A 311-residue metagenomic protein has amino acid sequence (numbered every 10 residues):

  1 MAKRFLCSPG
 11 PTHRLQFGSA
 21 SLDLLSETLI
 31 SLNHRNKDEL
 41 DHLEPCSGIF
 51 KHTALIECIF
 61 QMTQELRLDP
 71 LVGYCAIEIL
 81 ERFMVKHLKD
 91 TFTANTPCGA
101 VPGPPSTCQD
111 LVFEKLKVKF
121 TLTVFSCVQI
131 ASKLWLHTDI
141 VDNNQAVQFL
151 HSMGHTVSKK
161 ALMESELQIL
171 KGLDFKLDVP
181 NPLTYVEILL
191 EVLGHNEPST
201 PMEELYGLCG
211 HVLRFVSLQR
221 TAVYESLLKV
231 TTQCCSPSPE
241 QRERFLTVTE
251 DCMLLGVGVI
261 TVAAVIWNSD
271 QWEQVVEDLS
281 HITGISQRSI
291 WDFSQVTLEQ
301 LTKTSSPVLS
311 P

Functional and structural regions predicted by a protein language model:
M1-P311: Acidic, serine/threonine-rich low-complexity regulatory regions at protein termini of eukaryotic cell-cycle
